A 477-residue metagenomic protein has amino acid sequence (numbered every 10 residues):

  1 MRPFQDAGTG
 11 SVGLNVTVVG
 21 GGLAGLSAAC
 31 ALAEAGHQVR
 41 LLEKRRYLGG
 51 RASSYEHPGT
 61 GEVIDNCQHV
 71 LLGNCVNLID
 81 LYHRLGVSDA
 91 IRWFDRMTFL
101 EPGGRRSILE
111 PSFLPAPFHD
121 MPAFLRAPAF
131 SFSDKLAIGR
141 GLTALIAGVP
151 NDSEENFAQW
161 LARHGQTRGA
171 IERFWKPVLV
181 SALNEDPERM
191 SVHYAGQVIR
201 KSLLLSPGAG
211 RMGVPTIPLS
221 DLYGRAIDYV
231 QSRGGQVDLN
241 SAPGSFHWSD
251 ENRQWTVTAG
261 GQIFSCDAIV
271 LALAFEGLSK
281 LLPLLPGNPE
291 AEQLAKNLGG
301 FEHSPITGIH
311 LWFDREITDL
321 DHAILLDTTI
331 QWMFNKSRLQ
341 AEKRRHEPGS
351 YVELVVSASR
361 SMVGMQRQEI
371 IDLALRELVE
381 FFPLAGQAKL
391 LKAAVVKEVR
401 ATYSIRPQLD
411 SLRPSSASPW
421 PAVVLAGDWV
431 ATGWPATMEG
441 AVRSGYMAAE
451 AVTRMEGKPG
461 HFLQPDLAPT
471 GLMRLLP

Functional and structural regions predicted by a protein language model:
M1-V16, E34-A35, L472-P477: Extreme N-terminal leader/targeting segments of oxidoreductases
R2, G10, A35, S241-A385: Mid-domain catalytic core of redox enzymes that form a hydrophobic substrate pocket/lid adjacent to a catalytic redox
L14-L41: N-terminal Rossmann-like FAD-binding beta1-loop-alpha1 element of flavoenzymes
A33-P58: Glycine-rich FAD pyrophosphate-binding loop
L78-I79, H83-R84, S88-G196, P207-A209: Mobile amphipathic helical/loop "lid" adjacent to a hydrophobic cofactor/ligand pocket
A182-L183, D372-S418, P469-T470: Flavin (FAD/FMN) cofactor-binding core of flavoprotein oxidoreductases
V198-G260, F264, A268, A272: Helical element adjacent to the flavin cofactor pocket in flavoenzyme catalytic cores
L339-H346, E398-L425, W429-T432: FAD-binding beta-loop-beta segment adjacent to the flavin cofactor pocket
